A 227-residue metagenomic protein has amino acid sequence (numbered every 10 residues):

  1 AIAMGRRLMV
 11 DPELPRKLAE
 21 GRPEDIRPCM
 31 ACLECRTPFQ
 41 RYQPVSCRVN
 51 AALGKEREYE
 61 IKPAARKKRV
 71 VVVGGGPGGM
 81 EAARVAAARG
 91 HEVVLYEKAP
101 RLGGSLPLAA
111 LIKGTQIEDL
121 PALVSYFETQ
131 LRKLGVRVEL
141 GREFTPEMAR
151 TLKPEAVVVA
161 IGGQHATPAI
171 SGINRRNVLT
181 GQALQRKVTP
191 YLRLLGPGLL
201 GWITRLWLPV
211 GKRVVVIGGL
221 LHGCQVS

Functional and structural regions predicted by a protein language model:
A1-V73, P77, E81-V93, H165-A166 (+2 more regions): Flavin-dependent oxidoreductase catalytic cores
R6, A109, I161: Residues that line or immediately flank small-molecule/substrate-binding pockets and catalytic motifs
E60-K62, K67-K68, L108-A122, W202-R205 (+1 more regions): Short, contiguous acidic/charged loop-to-helix segments that flank catalytic cores in large enzymes
R69-E97, E139-K153, I161-G172, A183-S227: Rossmann-like dinucleotide/flavin-binding elements
A99-L102: Helix N-cap at the beta1-alpha1 junction of Rossmann-like dinucleotide-binding domains, i.e., the first residues
L106-L152: N-terminal Rossmann-like dinucleotide/flavin-binding domain of flavoprotein oxidoreductases that bind FAD/FMN
V158: N-terminal Rossmann-like NAD(P) cofactor-binding module of classical short-chain dehydrogenase/reductase
